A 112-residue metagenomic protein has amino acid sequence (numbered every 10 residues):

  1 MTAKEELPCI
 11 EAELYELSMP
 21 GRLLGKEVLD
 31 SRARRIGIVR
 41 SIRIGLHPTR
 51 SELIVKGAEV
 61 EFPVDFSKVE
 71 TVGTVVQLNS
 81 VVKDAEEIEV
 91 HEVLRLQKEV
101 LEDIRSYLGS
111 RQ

Functional and structural regions predicted by a protein language model:
M1-Q112: Peripheral interaction segments used for macromolecular assembly
